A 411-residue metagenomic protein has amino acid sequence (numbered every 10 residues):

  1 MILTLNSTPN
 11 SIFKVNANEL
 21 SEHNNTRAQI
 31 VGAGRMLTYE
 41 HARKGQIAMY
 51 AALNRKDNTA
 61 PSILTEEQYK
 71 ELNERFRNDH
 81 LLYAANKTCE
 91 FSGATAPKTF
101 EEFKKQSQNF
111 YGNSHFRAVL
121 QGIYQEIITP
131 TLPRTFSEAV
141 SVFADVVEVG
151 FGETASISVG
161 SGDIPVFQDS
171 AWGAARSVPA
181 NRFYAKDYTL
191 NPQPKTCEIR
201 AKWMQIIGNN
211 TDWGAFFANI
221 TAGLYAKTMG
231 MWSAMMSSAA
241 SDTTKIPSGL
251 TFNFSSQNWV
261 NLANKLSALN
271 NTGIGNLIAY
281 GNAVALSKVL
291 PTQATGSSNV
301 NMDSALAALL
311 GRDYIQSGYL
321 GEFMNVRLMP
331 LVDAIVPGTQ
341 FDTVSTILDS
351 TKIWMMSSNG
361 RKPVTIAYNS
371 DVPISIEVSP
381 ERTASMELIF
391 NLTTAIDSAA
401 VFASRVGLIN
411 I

Functional and structural regions predicted by a protein language model:
M1-Q108: N-terminal alpha-helical "arm" segments
R55-T59, R75-N86, F91-A94, Q106 (+7 more regions): Surface-exposed polar/charged interaction patches
T88, S297-I411: Sequence/fold signature of self-assembling virion shell proteins
E102-K195: Assembly/oligomerization interface modules of large self-assembling protein complexes
P194-G275: Alpha-helical scaffold segments that mediate packing/assembly in large oligomeric complexes
S241-G321: Extended, solvent-exposed, turn-rich assembly/linker loops in the middle of proteins
